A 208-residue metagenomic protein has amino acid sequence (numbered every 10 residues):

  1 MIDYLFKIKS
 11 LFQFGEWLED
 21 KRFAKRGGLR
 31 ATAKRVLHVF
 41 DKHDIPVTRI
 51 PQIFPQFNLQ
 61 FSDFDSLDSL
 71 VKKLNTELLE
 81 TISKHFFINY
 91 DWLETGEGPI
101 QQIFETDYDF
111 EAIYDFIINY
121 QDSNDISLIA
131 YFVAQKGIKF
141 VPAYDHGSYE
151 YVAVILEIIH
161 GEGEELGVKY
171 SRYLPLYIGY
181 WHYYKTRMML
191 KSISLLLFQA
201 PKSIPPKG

Functional and structural regions predicted by a protein language model:
I8-V47: A short, Lys/Arg-rich alpha-helix, primarily the initiator
K42-L67: Short alpha-helical DNA-recognition segment
R49, F86, P99: Active-site hotspot residues in diverse enzymes, especially metal/ion-binding acidic/histidine motifs
F64, D68-L78: General structural concept
T76-W92: DNA major-groove recognition helix of helix-turn-helix/homeodomain DNA-binding modules
N89-Y108: Short amphipathic recognition helices of helix-turn-helix/homeodomain-type DNA-binding modules
Q102-G208: Intrinsically disordered, low-complexity tails and linkers flanking structured cores
